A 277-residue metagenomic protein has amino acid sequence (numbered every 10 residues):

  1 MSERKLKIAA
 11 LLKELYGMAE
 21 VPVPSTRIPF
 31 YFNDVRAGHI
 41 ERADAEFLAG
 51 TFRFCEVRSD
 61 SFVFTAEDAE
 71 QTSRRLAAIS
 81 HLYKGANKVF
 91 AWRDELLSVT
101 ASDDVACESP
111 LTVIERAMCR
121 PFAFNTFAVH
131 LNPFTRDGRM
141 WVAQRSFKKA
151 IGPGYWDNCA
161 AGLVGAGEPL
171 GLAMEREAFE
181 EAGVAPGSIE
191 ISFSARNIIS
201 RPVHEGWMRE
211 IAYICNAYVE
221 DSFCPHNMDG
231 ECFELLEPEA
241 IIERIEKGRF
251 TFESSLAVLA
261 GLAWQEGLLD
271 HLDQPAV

Functional and structural regions predicted by a protein language model:
M1-Y155, L163-F179, V184-P225, P238 (+2 more regions): N-terminal leader/linker segments that precede catalytic domains of diphosphate-processing enzymes
M228: Substrate-binding/active-site clefts of carbohydrate-active enzymes
L235: Short aromatic/basic micro-patch
E253: Anionic ligand-binding catalytic core segments
